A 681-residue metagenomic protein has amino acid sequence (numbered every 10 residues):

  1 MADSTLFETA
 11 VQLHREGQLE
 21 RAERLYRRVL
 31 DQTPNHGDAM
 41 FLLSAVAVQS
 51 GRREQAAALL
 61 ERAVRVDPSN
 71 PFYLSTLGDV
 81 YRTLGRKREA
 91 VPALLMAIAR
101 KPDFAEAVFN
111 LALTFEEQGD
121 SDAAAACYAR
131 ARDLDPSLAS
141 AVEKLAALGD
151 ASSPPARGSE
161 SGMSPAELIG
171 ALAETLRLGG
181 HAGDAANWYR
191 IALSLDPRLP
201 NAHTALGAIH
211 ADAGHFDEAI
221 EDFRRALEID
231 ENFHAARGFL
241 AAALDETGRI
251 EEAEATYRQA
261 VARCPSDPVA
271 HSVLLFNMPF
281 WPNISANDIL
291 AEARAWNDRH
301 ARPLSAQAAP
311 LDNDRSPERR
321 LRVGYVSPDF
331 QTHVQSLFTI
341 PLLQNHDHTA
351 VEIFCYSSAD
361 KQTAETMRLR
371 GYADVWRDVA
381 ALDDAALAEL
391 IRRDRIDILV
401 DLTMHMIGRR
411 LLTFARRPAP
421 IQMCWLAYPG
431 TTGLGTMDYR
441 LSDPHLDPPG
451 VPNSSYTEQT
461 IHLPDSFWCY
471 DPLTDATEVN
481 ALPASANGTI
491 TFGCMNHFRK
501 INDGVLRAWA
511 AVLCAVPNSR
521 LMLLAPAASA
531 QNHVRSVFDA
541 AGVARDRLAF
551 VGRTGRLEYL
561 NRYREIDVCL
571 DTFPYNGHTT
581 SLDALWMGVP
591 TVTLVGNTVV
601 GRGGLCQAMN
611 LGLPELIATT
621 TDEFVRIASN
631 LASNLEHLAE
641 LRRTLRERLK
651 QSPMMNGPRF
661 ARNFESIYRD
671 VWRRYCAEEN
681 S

Functional and structural regions predicted by a protein language model:
M1-T489, R507, S536-V543, F550 (+6 more regions): Alpha-helical solenoid repeat scaffolds of the TPR/TPR-like class and their adjacent stem/linker regions that mediate
H203, A350-E352, A510-A540: A conserved nucleotide-sugar
V326, M495-N496, L524, V551: Short hydrophobic "strand-cap" motifs at the C-terminus of beta-strands
V334-Q335, I501-N502, A530, V600: Secondary-structure boundary/capping motif
G493-G504: Substrate-binding clefts and catalytic carboxylate motifs of secreted carbohydrate-active enzymes
H497-F498, V595-N597: Short coil/turn segments
L570, A584: Donor-sugar nucleotide-binding helix/loop cap in glycosyltransferases
T572-P574: A short structural motif in glycosyltransferase catalytic domains
